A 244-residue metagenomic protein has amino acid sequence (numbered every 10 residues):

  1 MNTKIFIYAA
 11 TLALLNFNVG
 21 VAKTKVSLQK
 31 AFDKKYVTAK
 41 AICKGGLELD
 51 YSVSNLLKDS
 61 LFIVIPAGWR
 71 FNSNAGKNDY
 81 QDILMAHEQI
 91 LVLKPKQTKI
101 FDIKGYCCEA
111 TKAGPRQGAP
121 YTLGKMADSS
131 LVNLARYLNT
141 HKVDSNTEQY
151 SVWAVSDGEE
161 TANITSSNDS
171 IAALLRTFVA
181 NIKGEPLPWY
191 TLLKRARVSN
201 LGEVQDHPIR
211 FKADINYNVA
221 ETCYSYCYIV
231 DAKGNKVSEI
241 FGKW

Functional and structural regions predicted by a protein language model:
M1-T24: Bacterial Sec-dependent N-terminal signal peptides
C43, L47, Y51-D59, I63: Asparagine-centered strand-capping/turn motif at beta-strand->loop junctions
Y51, F211-E221: Aromatic/hydrophobic beta-strand junction motif of beta-rich domains
L56-D59, V219-Y224: Short proline/glycine-enriched turn/loop motifs at strand-loop junctions of beta-rich domains
S60-D79, Y228-K233: Short acidic, flexible loop segments centered on an aromatic residue
N72-A119: Intrinsically disordered, low-complexity Pro/Gly/Ser/Thr-rich segments with frequent PxxP/GP/PP motifs and embedded
A180-P208: Short, compositionally biased P/S/T/A/G/V-rich stretches that sit at domain boundaries
